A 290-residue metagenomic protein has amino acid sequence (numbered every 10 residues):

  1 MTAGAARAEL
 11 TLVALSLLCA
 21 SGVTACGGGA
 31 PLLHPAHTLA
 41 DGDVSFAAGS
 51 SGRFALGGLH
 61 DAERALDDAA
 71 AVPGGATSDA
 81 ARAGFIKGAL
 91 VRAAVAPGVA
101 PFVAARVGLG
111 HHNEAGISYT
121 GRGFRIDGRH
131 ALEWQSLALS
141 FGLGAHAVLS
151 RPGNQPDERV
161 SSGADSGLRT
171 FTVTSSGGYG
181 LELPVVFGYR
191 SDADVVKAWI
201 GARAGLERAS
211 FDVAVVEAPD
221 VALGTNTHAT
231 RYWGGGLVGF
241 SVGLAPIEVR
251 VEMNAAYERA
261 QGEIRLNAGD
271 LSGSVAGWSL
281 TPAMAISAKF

Functional and structural regions predicted by a protein language model:
M1-R7: N-terminal secretory signal peptides that target proteins for export/translocation
E9-T24: Bacterial N-terminal signal peptides
L10, A96-P97, W278, I286: Short hydrophobic/aromatic segments of transmembrane alpha-helices and their interfaces
C26-V107, A115-Y119: Short glycine/proline- and aromatic-enriched beta-strand/turn motifs that initiate or cap beta-hairpins
P35-H37, F54-F85, P156-F290: Outer-membrane beta-barrel transmembrane domain signature
F46, V107-E133, L137-A147, A204 (+1 more regions): Transmembrane beta-strand segments that form the barrel wall of outer-membrane beta-barrel proteins
A93-V99, R106, E114-D127, G177-G178 (+2 more regions): Solvent-exposed loop/turn segments connecting transmembrane beta-strands in outer-membrane beta-barrel proteins
V148-G153: Short, conserved secondary-structure transition motifs
